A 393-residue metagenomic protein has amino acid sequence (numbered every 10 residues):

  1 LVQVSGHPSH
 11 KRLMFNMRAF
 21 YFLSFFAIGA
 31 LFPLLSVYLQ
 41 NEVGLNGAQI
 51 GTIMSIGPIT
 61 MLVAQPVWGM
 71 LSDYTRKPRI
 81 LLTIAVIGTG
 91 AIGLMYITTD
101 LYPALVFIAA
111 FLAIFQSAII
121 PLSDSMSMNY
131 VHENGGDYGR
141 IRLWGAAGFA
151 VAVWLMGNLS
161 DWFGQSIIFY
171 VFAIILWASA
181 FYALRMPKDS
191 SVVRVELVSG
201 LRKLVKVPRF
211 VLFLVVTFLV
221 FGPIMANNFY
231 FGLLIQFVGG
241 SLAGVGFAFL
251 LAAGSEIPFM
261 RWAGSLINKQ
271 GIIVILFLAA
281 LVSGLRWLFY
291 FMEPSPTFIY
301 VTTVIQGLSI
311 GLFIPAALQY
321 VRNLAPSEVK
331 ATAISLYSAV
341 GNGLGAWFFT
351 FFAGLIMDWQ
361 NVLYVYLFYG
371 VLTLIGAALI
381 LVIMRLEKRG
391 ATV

Functional and structural regions predicted by a protein language model:
V2-K11, A183-T217: Juxtamembrane intracellular "pre-TM" segments in multi-pass secondary transporters
P8-P58, F210-A248: Helix-loop boundary and gating motifs at the non-cytosolic
F22, I92, Y102-I120, F218 (+1 more regions): Hydrophobic core of transmembrane alpha-helices in multi-pass small-molecule transporters, especially MFS/SLC-type
V63-I97: Conserved MFS/SLC helix-loop-helix module at the cytosolic interface between two early adjacent transmembrane helices
V63-R76, S160-D161, P258-G271, M357-D358: Helix-to-loop junctions at the C-terminal end of transmembrane segments in multipass secondary transporters
I80-L94, V274-F289: Structural signature of the two symmetry-related core transmembrane helices
A110-W144: Cytoplasmic helix-loop-helix junction between adjacent transmembrane helices in 12-TM secondary transporters
N158-I174, G354-T373: A membrane-interface helix-boundary motif in multi-pass transporters
